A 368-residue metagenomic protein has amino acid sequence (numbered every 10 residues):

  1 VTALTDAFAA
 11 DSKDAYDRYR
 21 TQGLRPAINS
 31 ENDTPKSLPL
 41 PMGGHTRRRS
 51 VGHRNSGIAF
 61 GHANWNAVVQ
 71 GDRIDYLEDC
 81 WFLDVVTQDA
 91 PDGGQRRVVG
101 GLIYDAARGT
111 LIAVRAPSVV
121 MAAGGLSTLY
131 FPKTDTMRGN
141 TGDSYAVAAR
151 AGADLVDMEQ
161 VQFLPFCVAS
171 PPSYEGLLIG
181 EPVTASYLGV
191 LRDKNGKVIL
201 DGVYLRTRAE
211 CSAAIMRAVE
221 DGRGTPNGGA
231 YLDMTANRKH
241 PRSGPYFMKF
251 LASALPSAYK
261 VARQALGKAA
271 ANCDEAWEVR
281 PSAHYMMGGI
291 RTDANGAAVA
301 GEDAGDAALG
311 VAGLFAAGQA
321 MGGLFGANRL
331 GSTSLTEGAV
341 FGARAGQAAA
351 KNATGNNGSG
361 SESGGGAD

Functional and structural regions predicted by a protein language model:
V1-R25, A146, R150-V161: Conserved FAD-binding subdomain of flavin-dependent enzymes
V1-Y16, H53-G61, E78, M137-S144 (+10 more regions): Generic structural signal for well-ordered, non-membrane alpha-helical segments in soluble metabolic enzymes
A3-L4, R18, L24-R47, Q88 (+6 more regions): Glycine- and aromatic-enriched mobile tails/lids
S12-T110, A122, F131, C167-P171 (+1 more regions): Conserved redox-cofactor binding core of oxidoreductases
L77, L83-R97, G101-Y104, S257-M321: A glycine-rich dinucleotide-binding beta-alpha-beta segment and adjacent secondary-structure elements that constitute
A107-S118, G310-V311: Core beta-strand elements of the Rossmann-like FAD/NAD(P) dinucleotide-binding domain in flavoenzyme oxidoreductases
S118-Y174, L178, N328-A348: Glycine-rich loop(s) and the adjacent beta-strand/alpha-helix scaffold that form part
V147, A153-E278, A348, T354: An anion/pyrophosphate-binding glycine-rich loop and adjacent beta-alpha core in soluble alpha-beta enzymes
